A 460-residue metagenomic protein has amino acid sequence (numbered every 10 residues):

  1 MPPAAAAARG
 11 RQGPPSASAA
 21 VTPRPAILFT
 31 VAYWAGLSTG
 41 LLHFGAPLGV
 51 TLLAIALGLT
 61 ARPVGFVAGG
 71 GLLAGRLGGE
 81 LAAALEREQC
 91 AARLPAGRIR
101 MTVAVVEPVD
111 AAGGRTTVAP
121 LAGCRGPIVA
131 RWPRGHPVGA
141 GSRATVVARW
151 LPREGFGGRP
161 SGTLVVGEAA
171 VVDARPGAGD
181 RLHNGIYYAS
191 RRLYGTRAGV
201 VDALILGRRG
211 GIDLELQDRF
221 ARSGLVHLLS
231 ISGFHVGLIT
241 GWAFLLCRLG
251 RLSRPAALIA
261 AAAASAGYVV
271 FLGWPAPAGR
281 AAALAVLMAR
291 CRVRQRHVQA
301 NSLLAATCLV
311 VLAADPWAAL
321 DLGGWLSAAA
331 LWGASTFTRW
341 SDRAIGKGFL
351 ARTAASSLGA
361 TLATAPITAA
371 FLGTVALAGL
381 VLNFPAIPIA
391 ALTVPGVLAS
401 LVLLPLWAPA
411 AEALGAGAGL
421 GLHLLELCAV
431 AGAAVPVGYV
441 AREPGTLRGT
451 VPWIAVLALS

Functional and structural regions predicted by a protein language model:
M1-Q89, G162-G167, I186, R280 (+1 more regions): N-terminal leader/targeting segments
A19-P23, V31-L37, S161-A283, A289-R290: Aromatic-rich juxtamembrane segments at the membrane interface
T22-P23, L59-V67, R248-A256, R292-S302: Membrane-helix interface "capping/anchor" motifs
I27-Y33, L37-G45, W274-I454: Internal transmembrane alpha-helical bundles of multi-pass membrane proteins
A96, G139-R143: Loop/turn positions that initiate beta-strands
A96-A112: Structural detector for short beta-strands of small beta-barrel domains
V109, R149-G155: Short, charged beta-turn/beta-strand-edge "cap" motif at the junction between a beta-strand and an adjacent loop
C124-V138: Beta-strand/loop nucleic-acid-binding surfaces
